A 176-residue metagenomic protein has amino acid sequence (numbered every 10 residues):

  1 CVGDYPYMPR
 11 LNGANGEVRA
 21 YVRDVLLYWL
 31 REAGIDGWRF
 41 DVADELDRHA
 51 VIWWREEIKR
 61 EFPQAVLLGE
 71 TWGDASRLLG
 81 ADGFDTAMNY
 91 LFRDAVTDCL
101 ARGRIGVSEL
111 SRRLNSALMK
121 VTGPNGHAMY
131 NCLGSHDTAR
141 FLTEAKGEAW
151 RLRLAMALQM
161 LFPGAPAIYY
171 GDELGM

Functional and structural regions predicted by a protein language model:
C1-A33, W54-R60, R77: Substrate-binding/active-site clefts of carbohydrate-active enzymes
D4-R19, D36-E45, A95-V107, T138-G147: The substrate-binding groove and active-site-proximal loops of carbohydrate-active enzymes, especially glycoside
P6, G83, Y169: Residue-level signal for pocket-adjacent positions within structured domains
G16, A20-R23, D44-I52, S135 (+1 more regions): Conserved structured core elements
V25, R31, D41-P124, M129 (+2 more regions): Active-site-proximal helices and loops of the catalytic beta/alpha 8
A33-G34, C132: Short loop/turn motifs at secondary-structure junctions
G34-G37, F62-A65, P163-P166: Loop/turn elements at helix/coil->beta-strand transitions in domains of secreted/extracellular proteins
A117-M176: Active-site-proximal substrate-binding groove within the catalytic cores of carbohydrate-active enzymes
